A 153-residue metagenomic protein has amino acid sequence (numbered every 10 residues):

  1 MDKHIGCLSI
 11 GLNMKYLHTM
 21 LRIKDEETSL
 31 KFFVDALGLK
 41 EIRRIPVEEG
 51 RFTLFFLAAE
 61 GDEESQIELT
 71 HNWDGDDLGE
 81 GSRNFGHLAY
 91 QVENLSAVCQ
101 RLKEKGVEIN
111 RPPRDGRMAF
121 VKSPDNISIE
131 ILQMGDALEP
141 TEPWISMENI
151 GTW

Functional and structural regions predicted by a protein language model:
D2-H4: Intrinsic-disorder-associated, low-complexity terminal segments enriched in Asp/Asn/His/Tyr and depleted of Lys/Arg
G6-L12, I42-I45, S96-W153: Vicinal oxygen chelate
L12-K15, E63-S65: Residue-level signal for beta-strand positions within conserved beta-sheet cores that form or flank
K15-K24, L54-A59, D76-R101, R117-K122 (+1 more regions): Vicinal oxygen chelate
L17, K40-I42, I67, G86 (+1 more regions): A short, local hydrophobic-aromatic micro-motif
M20-E64: Core segments of cupin and vicinal oxygen chelate
I67-E68, E130: Conserved beta-strand in the GNAT
H71-G75, Q133-D136: Acetyl-CoA-dependent GNAT
